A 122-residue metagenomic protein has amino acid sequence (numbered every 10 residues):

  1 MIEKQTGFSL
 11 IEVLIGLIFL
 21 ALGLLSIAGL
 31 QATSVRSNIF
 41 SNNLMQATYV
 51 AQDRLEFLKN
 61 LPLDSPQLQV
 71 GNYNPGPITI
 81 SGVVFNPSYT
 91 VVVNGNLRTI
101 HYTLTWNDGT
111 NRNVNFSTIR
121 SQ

Functional and structural regions predicted by a protein language model:
M1-F8: N-terminal leader/signal peptides at the extreme start of proteins
F8, L14-I18, Q31-Q122: Flexible, low-complexity segments enriched in proline/glycine/serine and punctuated by aromatic residues
G23-L24: A hydrophobic transmembrane-helix motif
I27: ATP/Mg2+ or Mg2+-diphosphate-binding catalytic cores that bind nucleotide phosphates or diphosphates via glycine-rich
